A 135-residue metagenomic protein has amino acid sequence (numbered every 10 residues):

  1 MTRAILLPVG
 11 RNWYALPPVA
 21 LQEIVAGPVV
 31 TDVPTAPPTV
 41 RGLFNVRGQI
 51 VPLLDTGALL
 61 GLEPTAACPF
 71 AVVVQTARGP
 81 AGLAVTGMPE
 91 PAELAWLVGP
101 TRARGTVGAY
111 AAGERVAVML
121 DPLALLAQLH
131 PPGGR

Functional and structural regions predicted by a protein language model:
M1-R135: An acidic, low-aromatic, low-complexity terminal/linker signal
